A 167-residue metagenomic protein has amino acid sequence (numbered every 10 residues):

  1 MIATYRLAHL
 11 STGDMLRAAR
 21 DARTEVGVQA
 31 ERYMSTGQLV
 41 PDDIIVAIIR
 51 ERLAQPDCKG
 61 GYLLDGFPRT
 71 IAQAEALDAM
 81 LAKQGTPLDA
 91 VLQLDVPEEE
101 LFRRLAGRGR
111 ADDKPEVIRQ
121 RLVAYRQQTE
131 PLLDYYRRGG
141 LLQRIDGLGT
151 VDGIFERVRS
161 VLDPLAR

Functional and structural regions predicted by a protein language model:
M1-R167: Glycine-rich phosphate-binding loop of ATP-dependent small-molecule kinases
